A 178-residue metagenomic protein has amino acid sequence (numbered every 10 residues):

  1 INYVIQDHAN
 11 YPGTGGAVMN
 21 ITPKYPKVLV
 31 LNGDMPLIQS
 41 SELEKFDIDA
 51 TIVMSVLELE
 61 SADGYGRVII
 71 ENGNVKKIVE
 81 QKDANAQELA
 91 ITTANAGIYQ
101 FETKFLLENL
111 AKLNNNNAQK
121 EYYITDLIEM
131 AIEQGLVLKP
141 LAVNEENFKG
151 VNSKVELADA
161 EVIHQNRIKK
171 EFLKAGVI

Functional and structural regions predicted by a protein language model:
Y3-N72, Q100, E108-N109: Conserved beta-loop-beta/alpha segment of the NTase-like Rossmann-fold superfamily that binds/positions NTPs
Q6, V30-G33, D63, G73 (+4 more regions): Residue-level signal for pocket-adjacent positions within structured domains
K24, I48, I132-Q134, L173: Short, structurally constrained coil/turn elements that cap an alpha-helix or connect an alpha-helix to the following
T51, L136-V137, K169: Generic structural signal for secondary-structure transition and capping sites
V68-I70, P140, V177: A structural signal for short hydrophobic beta-strand segments in well-ordered beta-sheet cores
I69-I70, A131-I132, K170: Short, conserved catalytic or adaptor-binding loops enriched in Gly and charged residues
V75-Q165: Catalytic-core segments of class I nucleotidyltransferases/pyrophosphorylases that form NMP-activated intermediates
E161-I178: Long, charged amphipathic helices and adjacent flexible linkers at domain junctions
